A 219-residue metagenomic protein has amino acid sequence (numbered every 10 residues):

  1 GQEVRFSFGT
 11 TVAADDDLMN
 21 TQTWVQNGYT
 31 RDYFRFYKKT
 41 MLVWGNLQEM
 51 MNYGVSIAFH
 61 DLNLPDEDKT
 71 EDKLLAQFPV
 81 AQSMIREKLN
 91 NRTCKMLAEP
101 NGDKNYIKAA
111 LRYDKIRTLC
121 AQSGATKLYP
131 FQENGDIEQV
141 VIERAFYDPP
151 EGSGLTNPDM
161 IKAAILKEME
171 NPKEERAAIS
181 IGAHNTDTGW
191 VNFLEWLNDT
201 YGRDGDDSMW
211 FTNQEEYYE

Functional and structural regions predicted by a protein language model:
G1-E49, Y53-S56, Q77-E99, D187-T188: Active-site beta->alpha N-cap acidic-glycine motif
G9-T21, D61-L64, K95-N105, Q122-A125 (+1 more regions): Short, solvent-exposed turn/loop segments enriched in Gly/Ser/Thr/Pro and often Arg
G28-D32, T70, E151-L155: N-terminal start-of-chain detector that recognizes signal peptides and the immediate post-cleavage beginning
Y53-L62, R117, E143: Aromatic- and acid-rich polysaccharide-binding/catalytic face of secreted or lumenal carbohydrate-active enzymes
L64-L75: Glycine-rich phosphate-binding "P-loop"
K73-L75, P79-V80, E87-K88, R92 (+1 more regions): C-terminal active-site subregion of NodB/CE4 polysaccharide deacetylases
